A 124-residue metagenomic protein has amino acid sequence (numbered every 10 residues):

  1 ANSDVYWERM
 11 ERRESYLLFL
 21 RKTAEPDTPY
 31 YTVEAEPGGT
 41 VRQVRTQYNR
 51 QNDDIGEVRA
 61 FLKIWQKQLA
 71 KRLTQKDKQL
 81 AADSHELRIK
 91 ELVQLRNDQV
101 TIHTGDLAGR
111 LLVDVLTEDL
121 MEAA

Functional and structural regions predicted by a protein language model:
A1-A124: Catalytic-core elements of nucleic-acid end-processing and repair enzymes
